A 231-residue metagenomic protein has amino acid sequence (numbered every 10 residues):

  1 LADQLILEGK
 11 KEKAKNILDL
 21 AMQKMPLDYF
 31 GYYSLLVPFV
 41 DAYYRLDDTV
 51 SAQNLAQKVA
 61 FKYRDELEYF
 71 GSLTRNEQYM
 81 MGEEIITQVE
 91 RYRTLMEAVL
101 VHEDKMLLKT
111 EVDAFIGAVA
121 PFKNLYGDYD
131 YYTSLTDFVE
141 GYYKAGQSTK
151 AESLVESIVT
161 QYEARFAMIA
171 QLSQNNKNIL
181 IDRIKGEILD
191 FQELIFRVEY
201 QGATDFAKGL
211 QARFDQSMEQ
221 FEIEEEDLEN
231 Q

Functional and structural regions predicted by a protein language model:
L1-Q231: C-terminal luminal/periplasmic domains and tails of membrane-associated envelope-modifying transferases
